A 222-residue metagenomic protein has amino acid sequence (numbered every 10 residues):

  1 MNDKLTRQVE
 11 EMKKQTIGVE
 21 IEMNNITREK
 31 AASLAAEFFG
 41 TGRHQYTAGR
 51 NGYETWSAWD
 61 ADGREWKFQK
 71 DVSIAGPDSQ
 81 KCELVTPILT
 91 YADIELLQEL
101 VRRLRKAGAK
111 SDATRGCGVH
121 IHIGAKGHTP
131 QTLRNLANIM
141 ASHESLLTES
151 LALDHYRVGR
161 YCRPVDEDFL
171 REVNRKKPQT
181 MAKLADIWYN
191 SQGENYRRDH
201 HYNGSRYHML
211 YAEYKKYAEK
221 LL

Functional and structural regions predicted by a protein language model:
N2-A113, K126-L222: C-terminal accessory/tail domains of diverse enzymes
R115-V119: Short, conserved phosphate-binding/catalytic loop or strand-edge motifs used in phosphoryl-/nucleotidyl-transfer
H120-G124: Midchain, well-structured core segments that form catalytic/ion-binding scaffolds
